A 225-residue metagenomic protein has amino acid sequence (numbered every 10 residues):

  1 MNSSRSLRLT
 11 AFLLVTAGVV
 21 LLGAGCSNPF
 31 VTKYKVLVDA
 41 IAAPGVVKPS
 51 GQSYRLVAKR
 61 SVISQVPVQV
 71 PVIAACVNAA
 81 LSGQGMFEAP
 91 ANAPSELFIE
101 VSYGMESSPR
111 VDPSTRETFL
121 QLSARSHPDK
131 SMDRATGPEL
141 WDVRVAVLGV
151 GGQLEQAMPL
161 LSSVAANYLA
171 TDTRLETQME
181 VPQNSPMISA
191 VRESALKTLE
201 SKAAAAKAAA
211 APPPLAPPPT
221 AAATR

Functional and structural regions predicted by a protein language model:
N2-L13: Bacterial N-terminal signal peptides that target proteins for export
F12-G23: Bacterial N-terminal signal peptides
G25-A80, E106, M187-R225: A structural "domain/chain start" motif
A58-Q69, G85-F87, R144-G152: Second-shell loop/turn segments in exported
G83-E96, D172-V181: Surface-exposed patches in mature extracellular/periplasmic domains of secreted proteins
P90-P109, P182-I188: Acidic helix-start/capping segments at beta-turn-to-alpha-helix junctions
V101-D142, A146-V147, G151, A204 (+2 more regions): Surface-exposed short loop/turn segments
P128-V181: Short secondary-structure boundary motifs at beta->alpha junctions and helix caps
